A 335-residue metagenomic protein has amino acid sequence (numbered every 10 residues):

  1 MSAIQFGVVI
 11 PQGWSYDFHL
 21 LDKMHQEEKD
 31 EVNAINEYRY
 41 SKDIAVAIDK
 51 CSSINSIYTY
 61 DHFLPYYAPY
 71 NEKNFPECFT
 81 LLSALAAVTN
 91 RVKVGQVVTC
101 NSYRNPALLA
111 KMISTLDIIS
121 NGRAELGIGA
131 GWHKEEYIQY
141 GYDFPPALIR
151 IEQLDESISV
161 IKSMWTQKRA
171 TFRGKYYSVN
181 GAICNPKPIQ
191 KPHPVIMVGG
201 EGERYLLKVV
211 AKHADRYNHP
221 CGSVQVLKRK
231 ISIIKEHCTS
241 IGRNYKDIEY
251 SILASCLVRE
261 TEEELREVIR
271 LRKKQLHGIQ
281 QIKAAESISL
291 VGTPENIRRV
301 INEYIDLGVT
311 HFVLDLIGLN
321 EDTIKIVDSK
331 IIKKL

Functional and structural regions predicted by a protein language model:
M1-V88, P192-P194: N-terminal beta1-alpha1-beta2 module of alpha/beta enzyme domains
S2, I10, W14, K29 (+5 more regions): An alpha-helical appendage that flanks or caps ligand/catalytic pockets
S2, P69-Y70, S102-H213, K246: Internal, glycine-rich beta/alpha segment that forms the wall or movable "lid" of small-molecule/cofactor binding
F6-I10, I57-T59, K93-Q96, A124-I128 (+4 more regions): Hydrophobic faces of well-ordered beta-strands that scaffold small-molecule active sites in alpha/beta enzyme cores
Q12-R39, T99-A107, P192-G202, L257 (+1 more regions): Active-site mouth loops of central-metabolism enzymes
I35-K50, L109-M112, G199-K212, V268 (+1 more regions): Short, acidic/polar
D49-C51, L82-R91, I113, D117-R123 (+3 more regions): Acidic (Asp/Glu)-rich catalytic clusters
L85, L116, L126, I161 (+9 more regions): Conserved, mostly hydrophobic/aromatic
